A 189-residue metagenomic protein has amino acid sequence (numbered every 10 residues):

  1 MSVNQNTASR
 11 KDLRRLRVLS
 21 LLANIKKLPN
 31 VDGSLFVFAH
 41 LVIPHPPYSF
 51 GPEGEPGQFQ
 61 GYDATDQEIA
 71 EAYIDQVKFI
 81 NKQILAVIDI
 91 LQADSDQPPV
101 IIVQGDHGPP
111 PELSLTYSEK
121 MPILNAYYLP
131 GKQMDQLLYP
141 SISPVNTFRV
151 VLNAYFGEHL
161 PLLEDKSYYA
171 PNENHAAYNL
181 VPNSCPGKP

Functional and structural regions predicted by a protein language model:
M1-P189: Catalytic domains that recognize anionic headgroups
